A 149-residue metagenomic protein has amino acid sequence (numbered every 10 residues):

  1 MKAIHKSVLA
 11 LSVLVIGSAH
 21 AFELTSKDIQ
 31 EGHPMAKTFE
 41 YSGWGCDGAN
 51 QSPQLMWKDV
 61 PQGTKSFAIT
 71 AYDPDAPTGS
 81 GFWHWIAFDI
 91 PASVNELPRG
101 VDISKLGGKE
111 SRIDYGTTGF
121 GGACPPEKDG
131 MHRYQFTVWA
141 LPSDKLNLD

Functional and structural regions predicted by a protein language model:
M1-V8: Bacterial N-terminal signal peptides that target proteins for export
V8-G17: Bacterial N-terminal signal peptides
H20-D149: N-terminus-centered regions that define maturation/targeting leaders and the start of the first functional domain
